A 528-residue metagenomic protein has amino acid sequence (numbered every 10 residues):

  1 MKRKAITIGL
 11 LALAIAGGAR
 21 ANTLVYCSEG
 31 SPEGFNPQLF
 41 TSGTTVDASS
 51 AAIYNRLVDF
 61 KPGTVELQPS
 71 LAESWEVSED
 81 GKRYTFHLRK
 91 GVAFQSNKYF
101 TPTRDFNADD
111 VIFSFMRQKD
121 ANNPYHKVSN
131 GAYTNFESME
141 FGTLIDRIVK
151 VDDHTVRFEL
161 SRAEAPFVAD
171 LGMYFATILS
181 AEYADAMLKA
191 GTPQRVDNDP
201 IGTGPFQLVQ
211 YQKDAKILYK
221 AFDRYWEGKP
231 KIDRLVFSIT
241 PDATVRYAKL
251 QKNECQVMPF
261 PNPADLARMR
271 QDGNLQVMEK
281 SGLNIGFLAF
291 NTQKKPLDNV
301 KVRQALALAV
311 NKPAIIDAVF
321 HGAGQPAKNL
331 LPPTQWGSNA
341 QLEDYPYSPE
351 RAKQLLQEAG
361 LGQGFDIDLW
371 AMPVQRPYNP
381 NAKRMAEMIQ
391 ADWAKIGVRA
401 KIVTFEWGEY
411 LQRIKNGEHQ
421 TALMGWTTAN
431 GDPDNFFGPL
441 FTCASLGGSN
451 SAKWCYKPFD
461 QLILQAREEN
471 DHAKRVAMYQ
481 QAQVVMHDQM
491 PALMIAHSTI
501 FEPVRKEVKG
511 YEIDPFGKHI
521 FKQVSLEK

Functional and structural regions predicted by a protein language model:
N22-S28, T45-A48, A165, Q212-A215 (+6 more regions): Detector for C-terminal structural segments
C27-E79, M116, N123, I201-T203: N-terminal lobe/hinge region of extracytoplasmic solute-binding protein
S31-D47, L71, K98-P102, F167-T177 (+3 more regions): A structural "hinge/loop" feature
K61-P62, T143, D153-H154, E164-P230 (+4 more regions): Gly/Pro-rich hinge or "lid" segments in bacterial periplasmic/extracellular proteins
E73-P124, R157, K249, P296: Aromatic- and charge-enriched surface segment that lines or borders ligand/interaction sites
H87, K119-D120, P124-A184: Surface-exposed binding/hinge segments that line and control ligand-binding clefts or catalytic entry sites
T103, N107-F113, D153-E159, G204-P205 (+8 more regions): Alpha-helical secondary-structure segments
G191-D197, A221-R268, E279, A386: Ligand-site clamp/hinge motif
